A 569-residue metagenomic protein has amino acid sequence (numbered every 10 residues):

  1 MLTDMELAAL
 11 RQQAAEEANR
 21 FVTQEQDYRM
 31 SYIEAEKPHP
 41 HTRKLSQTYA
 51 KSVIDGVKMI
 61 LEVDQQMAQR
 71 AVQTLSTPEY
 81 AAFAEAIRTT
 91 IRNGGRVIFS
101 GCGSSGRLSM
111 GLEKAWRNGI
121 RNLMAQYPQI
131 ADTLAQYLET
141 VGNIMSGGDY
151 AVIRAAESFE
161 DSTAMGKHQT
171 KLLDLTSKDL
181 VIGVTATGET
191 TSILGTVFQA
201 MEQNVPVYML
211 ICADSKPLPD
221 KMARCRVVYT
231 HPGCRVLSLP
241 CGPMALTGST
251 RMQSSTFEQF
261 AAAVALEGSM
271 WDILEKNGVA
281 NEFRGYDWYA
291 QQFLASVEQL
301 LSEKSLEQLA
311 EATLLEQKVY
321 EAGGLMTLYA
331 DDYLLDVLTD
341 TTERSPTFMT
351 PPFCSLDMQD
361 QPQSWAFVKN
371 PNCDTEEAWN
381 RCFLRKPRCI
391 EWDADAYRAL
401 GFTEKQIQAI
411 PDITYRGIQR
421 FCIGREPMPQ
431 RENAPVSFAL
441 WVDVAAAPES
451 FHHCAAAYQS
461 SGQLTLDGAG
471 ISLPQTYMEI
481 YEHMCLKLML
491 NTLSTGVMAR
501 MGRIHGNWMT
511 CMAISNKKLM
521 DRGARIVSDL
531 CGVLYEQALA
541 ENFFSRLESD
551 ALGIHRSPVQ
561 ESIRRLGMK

Functional and structural regions predicted by a protein language model:
M1-K569: Conserved N-terminal alpha-helical segment that immediately precedes and caps sugar-phosphate-binding
